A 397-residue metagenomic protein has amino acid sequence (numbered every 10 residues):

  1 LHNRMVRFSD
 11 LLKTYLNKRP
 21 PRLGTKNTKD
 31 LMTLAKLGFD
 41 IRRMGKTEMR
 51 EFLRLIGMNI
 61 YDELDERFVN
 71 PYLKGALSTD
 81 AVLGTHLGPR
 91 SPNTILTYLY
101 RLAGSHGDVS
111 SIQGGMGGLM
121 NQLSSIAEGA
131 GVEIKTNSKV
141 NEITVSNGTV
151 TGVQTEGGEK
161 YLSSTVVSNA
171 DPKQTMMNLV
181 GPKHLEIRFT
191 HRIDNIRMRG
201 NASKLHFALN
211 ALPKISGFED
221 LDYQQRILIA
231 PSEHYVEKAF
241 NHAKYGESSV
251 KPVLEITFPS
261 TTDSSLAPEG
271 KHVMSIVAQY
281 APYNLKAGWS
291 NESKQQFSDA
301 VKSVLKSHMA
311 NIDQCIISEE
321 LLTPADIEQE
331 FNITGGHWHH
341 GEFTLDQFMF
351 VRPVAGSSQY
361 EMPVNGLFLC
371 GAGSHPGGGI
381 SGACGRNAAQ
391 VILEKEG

Functional and structural regions predicted by a protein language model:
L1-R90: Rossmann-like flavin
N70, K74-L87, A230, S249-T257 (+1 more regions): A glycine-rich dinucleotide-binding beta-alpha-beta segment and adjacent secondary-structure elements that constitute
T97-Q154, S164: Helical element adjacent to the flavin cofactor pocket in flavoenzyme catalytic cores
V132, K139-P268: Mid-domain catalytic core of redox enzymes that form a hydrophobic substrate pocket/lid adjacent to a catalytic redox
K139-V145, P324, E394-G397: Active-site-proximal substrate-binding core of FAD-dependent oxidoreductases
K173-N178, A208-N210, A239-F240, P268-A300 (+1 more regions): Conserved FAD/dinucleotide-binding core of flavoprotein oxidoreductases
E186, L212-P213, A243-V250, N291-E330: Flavin-binding catalytic cores
A372-L393: A conserved FAD-binding loop/helix module that cradles the flavin
